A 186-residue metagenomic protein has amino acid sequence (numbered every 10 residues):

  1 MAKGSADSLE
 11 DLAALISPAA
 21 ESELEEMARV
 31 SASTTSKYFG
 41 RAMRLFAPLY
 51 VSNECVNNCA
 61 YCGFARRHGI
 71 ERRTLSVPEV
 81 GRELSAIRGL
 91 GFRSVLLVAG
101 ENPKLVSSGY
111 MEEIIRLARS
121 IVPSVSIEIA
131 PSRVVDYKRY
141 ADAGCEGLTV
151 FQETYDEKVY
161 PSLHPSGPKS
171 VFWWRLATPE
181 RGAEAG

Functional and structural regions predicted by a protein language model:
M1-S52, V56-N57: Flexible, acidic/Gly-rich N-terminal and inter-domain linker regions that tether and position cofactor-handling modules
S5, A20, S31, T35 (+6 more regions): Structural signal for hydrophobic packing residues in well-ordered secondary-structure cores of soluble enzyme domains
K37-G89: Active-site cofactor/substrate anionic-group-binding motifs, chiefly glycine- and Lys/Arg-rich phosphate-binding loops
R66-E83, I87-A185: Core AdoMet radical
